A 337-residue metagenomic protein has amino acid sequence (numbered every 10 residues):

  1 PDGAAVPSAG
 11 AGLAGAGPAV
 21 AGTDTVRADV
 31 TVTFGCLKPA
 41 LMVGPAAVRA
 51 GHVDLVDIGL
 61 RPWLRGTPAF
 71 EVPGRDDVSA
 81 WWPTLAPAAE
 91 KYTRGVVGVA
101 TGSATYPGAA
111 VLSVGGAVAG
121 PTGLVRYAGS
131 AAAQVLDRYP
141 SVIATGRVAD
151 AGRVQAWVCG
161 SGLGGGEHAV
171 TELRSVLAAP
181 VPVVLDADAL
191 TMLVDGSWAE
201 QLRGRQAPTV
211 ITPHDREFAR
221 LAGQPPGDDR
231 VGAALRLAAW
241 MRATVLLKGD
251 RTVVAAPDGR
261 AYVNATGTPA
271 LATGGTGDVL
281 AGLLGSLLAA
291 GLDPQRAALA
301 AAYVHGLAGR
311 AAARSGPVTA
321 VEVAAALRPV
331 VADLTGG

Functional and structural regions predicted by a protein language model:
P1-P7, V20-D24, G35: Charged, well-ordered internal alpha-helical segments
G10-P18, A28-V30, C36-A187, T191-V210 (+1 more regions): Small-residue (G/A/S/T)-rich helix-start motifs and N-terminal tracts that mark the onset
